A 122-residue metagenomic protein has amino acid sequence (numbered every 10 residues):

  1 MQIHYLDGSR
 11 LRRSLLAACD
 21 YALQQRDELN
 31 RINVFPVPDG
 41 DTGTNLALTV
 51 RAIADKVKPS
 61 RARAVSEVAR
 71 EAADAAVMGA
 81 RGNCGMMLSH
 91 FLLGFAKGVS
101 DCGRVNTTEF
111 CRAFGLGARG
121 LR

Functional and structural regions predicted by a protein language model:
M1-R122: N-terminal loops that bind phosphate or other acidic moieties and the adjacent beta-alpha structural core
